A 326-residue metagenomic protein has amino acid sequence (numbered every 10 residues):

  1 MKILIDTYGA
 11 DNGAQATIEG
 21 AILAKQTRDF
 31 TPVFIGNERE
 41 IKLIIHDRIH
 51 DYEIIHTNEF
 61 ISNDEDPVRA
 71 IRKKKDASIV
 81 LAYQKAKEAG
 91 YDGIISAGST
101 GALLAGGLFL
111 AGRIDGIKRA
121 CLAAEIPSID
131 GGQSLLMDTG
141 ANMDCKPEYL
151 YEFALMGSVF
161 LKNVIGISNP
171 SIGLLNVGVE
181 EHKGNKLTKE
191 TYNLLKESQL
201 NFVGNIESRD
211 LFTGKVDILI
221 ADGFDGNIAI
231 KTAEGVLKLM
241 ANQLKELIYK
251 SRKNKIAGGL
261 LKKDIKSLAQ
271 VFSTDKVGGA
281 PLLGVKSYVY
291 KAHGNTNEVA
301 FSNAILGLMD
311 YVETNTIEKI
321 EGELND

Functional and structural regions predicted by a protein language model:
M1-E40: N-terminal phosphate-binding or glycine-rich loops at protein starts, especially the Walker A/P-loop of NTPases
D6, K25-Q26, D47, I71 (+11 more regions): Solvent-exposed alpha-helices and their adjacent loops that cap or buttress functional pockets in soluble metabolic
D11-T17, D76-A86, S96-G107, K118-A123 (+5 more regions): Short glycine/serine/threonine-rich phosphate/pyrophosphate-binding segments that cradle anionic phosphate groups
T31-R39, M143-S208, D222, E234: Glycine-rich phosphate/diphosphate-binding loop of Rossmann-like nucleotide-binding domains
I49-Y91: Phosphate/nucleotide-donor binding subsite
K85-L104, K183, T188-K189, L194 (+1 more regions): Glycine-rich phosphate-binding loop
A111-L122, S128-G132, L136, I218-L219 (+1 more regions): Glycine-rich phosphate/nucleotide-binding loop
